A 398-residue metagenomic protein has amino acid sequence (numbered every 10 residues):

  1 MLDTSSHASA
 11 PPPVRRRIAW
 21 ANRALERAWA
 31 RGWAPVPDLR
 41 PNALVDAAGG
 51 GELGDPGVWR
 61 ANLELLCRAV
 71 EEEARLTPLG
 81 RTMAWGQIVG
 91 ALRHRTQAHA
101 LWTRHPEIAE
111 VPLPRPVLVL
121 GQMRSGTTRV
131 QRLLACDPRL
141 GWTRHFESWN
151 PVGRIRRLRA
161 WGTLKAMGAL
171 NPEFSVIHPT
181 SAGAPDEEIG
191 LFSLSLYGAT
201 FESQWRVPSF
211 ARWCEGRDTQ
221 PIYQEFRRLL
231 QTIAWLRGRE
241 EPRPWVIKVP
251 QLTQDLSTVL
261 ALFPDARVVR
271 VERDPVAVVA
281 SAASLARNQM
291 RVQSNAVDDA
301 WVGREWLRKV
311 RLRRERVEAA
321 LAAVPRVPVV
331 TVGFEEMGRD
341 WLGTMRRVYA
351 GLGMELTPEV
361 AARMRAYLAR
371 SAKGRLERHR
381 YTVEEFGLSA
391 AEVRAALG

Functional and structural regions predicted by a protein language model:
M1-A100, I108, A211-R212, Q220-Y223 (+4 more regions): PAPS-dependent sulfotransferases, especially Golgi type II membrane carbohydrate sulfotransferases
I108-P114: Phosphate-binding P-loop
P114-V117, P242: Pre-Walker A (Motif I) flank of P-loop NTPase domains
L118-D137: Glycine-rich phosphate-binding P-loop
L120-Q122, V246-P250, F334: Short His-Asn-centered micro-motif
C136-F146: Post-Walker A helix-loop "phosphate-sensing" segment adjacent to the P-loop in P-loop NTPases
E147-W245: PAPS-dependent sulfation machinery
V259-S284: Conserved phosphate-donor/acceptor-positioning beta-strand/loop module used by diverse small-molecule
